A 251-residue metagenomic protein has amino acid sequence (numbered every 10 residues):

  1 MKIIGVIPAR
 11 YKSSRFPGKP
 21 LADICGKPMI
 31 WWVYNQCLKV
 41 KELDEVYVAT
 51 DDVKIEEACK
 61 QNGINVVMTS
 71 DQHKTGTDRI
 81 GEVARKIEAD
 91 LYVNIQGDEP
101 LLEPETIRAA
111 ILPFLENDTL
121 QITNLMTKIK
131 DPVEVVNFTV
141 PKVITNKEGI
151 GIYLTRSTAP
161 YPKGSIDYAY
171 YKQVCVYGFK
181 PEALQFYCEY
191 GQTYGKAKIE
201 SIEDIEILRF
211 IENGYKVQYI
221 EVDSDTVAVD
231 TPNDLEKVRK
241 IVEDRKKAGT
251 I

Functional and structural regions predicted by a protein language model:
K2-A49: N-terminal glycine-rich phosphate-binding loop and ensuing alpha1 helix
G5, V46-V48, Y92, T123 (+1 more regions): Hydrophobic/aromatic residues located in beta-strands of well-ordered beta-sheets within soluble catalytic
L43, A89, D118-L120, Y215: Short, high-confidence coil segments that cap the C-terminus of an alpha-helix and link into the following beta-strand
Y47, V53-L112: Short phosphate-binding loop-to-helix
T50-D51, L102, F179, D230: A conserved hydrophobic position in a structured secondary element of the catalytic/binding core that shapes
L102-Y190, K196: Conserved core of the sugar-phosphate nucleotidyltransferase
I166-I251: Conserved alpha/beta core of the MobA/IspD/sugar-nucleotide pyrophosphorylase nucleotidyltransferase superfamily
